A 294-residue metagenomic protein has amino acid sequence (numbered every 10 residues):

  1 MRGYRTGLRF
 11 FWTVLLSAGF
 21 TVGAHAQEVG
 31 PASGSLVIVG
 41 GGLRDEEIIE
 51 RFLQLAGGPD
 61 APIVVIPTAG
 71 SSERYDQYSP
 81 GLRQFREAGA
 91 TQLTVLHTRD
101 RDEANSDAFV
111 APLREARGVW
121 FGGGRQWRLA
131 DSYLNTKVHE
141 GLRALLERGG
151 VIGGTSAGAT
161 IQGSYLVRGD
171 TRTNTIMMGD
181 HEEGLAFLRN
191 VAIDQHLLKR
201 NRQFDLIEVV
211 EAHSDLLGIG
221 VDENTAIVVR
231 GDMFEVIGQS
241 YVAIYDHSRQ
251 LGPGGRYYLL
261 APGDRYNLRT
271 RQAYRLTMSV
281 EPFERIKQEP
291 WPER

Functional and structural regions predicted by a protein language model:
M1-T6: N-terminal secretory signal peptides that target proteins for export/translocation
R9-T21: Bacterial N-terminal signal peptides
Q27-P59, G70, R74-S79, Q84-Q92 (+2 more regions): C-terminal and late-domain segments of enzyme folds
S72-E115, R128: Portal/gating segments that form or line small-molecule/metal binding sites
P112-E115, N135-G149: Catalytic-core regions built around general acid/base machinery
W120-G123, L142-L166: Catalytic nucleophile loop
Q126-T136: Glycine/threonine-rich flexible loop motifs
